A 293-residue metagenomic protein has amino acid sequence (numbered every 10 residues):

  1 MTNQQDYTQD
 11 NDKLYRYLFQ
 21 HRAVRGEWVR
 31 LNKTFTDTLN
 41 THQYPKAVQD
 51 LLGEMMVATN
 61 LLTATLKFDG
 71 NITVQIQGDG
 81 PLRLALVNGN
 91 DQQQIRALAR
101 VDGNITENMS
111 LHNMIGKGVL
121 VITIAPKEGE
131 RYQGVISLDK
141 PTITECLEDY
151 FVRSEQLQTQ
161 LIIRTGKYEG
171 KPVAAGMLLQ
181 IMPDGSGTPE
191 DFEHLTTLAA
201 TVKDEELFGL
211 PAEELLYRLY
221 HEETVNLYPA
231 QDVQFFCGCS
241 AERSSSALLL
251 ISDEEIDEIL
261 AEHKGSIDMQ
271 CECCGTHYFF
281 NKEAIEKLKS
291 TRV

Functional and structural regions predicted by a protein language model:
T2-P229: Interaction interfaces in information-processing and related assembly proteins
A199-V293: Cys/His-clustered metal-coordination modules, chiefly Zn-binding fingers
